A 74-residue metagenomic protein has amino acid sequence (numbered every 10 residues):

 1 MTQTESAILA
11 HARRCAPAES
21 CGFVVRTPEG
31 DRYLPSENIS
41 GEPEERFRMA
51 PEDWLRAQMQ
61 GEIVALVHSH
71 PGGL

Functional and structural regions predicted by a protein language model:
M1-I63, P71-L74: Conserved beta-strand-loop surface patch within small alpha/beta domains used for substrate/adaptor or ligand engagement
